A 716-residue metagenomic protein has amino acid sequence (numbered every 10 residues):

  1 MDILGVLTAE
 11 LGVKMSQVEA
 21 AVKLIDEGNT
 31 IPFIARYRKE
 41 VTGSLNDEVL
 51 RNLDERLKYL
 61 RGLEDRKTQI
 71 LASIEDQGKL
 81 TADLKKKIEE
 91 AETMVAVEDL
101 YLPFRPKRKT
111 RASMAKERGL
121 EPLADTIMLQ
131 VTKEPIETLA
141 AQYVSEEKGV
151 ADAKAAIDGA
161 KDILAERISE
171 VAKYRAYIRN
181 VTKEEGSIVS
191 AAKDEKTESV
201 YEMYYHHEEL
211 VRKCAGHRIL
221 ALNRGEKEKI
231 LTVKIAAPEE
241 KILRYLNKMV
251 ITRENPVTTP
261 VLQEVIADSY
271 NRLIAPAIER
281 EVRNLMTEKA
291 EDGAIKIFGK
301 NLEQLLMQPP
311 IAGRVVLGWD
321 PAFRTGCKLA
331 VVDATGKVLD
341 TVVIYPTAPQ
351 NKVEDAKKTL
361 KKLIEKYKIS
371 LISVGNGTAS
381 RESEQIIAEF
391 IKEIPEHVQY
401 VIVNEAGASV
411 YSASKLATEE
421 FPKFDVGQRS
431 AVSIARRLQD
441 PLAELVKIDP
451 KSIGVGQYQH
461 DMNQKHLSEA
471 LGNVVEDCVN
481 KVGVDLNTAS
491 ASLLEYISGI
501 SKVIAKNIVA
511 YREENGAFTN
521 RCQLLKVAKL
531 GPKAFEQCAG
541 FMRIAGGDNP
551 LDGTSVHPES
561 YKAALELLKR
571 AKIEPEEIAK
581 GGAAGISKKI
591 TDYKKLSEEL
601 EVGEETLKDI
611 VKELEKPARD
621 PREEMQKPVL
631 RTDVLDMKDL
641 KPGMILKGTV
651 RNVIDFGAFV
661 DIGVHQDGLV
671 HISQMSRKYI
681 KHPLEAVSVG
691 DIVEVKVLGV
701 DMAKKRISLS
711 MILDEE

Functional and structural regions predicted by a protein language model:
M1-E19, D26: Generic start-of-chain signal for non-secretory N-termini
I3, E55, R61-K79, E89 (+5 more regions): Long, highly charged, low-complexity intrinsically disordered interaction regions that mediate electrostatic DNA/RNA
K23-D26, P103, M114-E117, A221-G225 (+16 more regions): Replace "in large, NTP-powered and nucleic-acid-processing enzymes" with "in large, NTP-powered factors and other
Y37-K39, M128, P238, P321 (+11 more regions): Short, ordered loop/turn segments at secondary-structure junctions
V49-N52, Y59, L63, T68-G318 (+2 more regions): Duplex nucleic acid-engaging cores and interfaces of nucleic-acid transaction enzymes
S73, K87, E98-L100, G225-P238 (+3 more regions): Structured, non-catalytic alpha/beta "coupling" segments that mediate domain-domain communication and provide generic
I178-S187, W319-F323, G377-A379, V403-V410 (+5 more regions): A glycine-rich phosphate-binding loop feature that marks nucleotide/adenosyl-phosphate handling sites
G547-D548, D552-E716: Single-stranded RNA-binding regions, centering on S1/OB-family and related RNA-binding modules
